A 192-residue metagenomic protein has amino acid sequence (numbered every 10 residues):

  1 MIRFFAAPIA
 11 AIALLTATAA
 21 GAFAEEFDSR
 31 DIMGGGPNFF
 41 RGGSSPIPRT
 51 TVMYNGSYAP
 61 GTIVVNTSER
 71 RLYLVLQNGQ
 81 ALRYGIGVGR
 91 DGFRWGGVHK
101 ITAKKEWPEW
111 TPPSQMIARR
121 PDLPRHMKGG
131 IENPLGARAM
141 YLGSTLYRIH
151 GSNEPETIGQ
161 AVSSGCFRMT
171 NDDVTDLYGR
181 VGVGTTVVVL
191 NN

Functional and structural regions predicted by a protein language model:
I2-N192: N-terminal pre-domains immediately preceding structured catalytic cores
